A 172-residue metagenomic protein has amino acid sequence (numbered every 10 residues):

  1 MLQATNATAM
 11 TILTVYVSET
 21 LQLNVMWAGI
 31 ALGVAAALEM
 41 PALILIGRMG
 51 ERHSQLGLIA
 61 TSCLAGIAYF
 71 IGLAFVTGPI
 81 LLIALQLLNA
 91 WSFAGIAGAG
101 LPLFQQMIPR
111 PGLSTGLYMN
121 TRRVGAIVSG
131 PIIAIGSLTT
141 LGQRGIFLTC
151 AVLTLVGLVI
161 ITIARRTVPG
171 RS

Functional and structural regions predicted by a protein language model:
L2-M10, F93: Conserved extracellular-gate-facing transmembrane-helix segments in secondary transporters
T11-W27: Short amphipathic helix-loop junctions that connect adjacent transmembrane helices in Major Facilitator Superfamily/SLC
A42-S54, S137-L138: Helix-to-loop junctions at the C-terminal end of transmembrane segments in multipass secondary transporters
G57-G72: Structural signature of the two symmetry-related core transmembrane helices
G95-P109: Intracellular juxtamembrane helix-capping segments at the cytosolic ends of symmetry-related transmembrane helices
R110-T139: A late C-terminal transmembrane helix in Major Facilitator Superfamily
I135-T154: A membrane-interface helix-boundary motif in multi-pass transporters
L148-S172: Multi-pass alpha-helical transporter architecture, strongest for 12-TM Major Facilitator/SLC carriers used
